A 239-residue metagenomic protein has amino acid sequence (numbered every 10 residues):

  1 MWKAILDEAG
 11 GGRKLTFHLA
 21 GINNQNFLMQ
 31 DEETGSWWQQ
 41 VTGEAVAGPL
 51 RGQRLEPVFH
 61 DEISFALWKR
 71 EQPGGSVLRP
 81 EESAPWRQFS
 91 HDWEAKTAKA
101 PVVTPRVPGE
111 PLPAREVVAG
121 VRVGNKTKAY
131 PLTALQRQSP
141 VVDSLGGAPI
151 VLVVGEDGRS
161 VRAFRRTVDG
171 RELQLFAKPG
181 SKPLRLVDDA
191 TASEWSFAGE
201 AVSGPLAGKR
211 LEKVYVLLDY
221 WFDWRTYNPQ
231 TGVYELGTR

Functional and structural regions predicted by a protein language model:
M1-R239: Mid-to-C-terminal functional-domain signal that highlights helix-capping/loop sites within ligand-binding modules
